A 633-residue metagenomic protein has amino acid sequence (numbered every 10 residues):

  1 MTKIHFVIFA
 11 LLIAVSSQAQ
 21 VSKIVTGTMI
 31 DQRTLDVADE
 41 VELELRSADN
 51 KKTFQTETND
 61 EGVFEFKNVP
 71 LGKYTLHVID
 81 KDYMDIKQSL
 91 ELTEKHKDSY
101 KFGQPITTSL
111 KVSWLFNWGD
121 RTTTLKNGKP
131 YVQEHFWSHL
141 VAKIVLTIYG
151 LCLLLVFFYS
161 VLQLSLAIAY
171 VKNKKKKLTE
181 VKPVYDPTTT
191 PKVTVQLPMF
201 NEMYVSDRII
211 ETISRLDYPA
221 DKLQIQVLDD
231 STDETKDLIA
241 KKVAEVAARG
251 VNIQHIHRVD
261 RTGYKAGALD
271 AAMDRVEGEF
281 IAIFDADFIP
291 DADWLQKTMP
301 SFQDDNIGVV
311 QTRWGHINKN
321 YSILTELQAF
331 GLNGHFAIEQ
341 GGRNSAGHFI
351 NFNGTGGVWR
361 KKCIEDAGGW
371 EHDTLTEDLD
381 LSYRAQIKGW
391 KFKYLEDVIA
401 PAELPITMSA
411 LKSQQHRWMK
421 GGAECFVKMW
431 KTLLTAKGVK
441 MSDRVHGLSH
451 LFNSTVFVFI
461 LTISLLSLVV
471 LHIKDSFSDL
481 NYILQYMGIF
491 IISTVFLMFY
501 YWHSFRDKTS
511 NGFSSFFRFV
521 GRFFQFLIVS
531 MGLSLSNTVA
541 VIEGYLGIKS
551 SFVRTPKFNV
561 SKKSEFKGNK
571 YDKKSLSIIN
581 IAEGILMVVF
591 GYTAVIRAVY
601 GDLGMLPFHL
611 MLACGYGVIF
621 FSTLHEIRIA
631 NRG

Functional and structural regions predicted by a protein language model:
G27-A38: Structural motif
A48-V63: Short, acidic Ser/Thr/Gly-rich low-complexity loop/linker segments typical of extracellular and cell-surface proteins
K51, K73, H77-S89: A short, solvent-exposed loop/turn motif at the edges and junctions of modular extracellular/periplasmic domains
S165-K222: N-terminal signal-anchor transmembrane helix
Y170-N173, K177, V181-P187, N453-S551 (+2 more regions): Membrane-embedded multi-pass helical conduit in multi-pass membrane proteins, especially envelope-biosynthetic
S214-I256, R261: Acidic donor-binding segment of Leloir-type glycosyltransferases
V243-F280, A292-L375, Q386-I387, M408-F452: Long helical/loop segments within the catalytic core of UDP-sugar-dependent glycosyltransferases, especially the large
D285-I289: The conserved acidic donor/metal-binding loop of glycosyltransferases
